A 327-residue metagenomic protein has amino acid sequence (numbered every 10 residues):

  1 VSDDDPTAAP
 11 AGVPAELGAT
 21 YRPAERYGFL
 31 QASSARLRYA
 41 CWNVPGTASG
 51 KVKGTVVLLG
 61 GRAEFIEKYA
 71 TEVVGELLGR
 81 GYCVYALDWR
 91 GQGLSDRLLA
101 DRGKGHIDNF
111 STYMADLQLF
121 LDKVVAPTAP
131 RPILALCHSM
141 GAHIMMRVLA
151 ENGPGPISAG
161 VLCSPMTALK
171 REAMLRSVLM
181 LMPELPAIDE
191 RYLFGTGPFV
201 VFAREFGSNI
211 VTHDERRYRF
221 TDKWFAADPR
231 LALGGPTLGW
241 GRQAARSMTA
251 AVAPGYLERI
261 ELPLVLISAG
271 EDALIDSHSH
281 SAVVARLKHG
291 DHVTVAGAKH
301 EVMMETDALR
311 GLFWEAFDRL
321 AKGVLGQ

Functional and structural regions predicted by a protein language model:
V1-Q31, L37-P45: An N-terminal hydrophobic leader/cap segment in hydrolases
V44-R90, D96-A100: Short, surface-exposed "cap/lid" segments of acyl-processing enzymes
G105-V125: Alpha/beta-hydrolase active-site loop
M140, I144-A232: Alpha/beta-hydrolase-fold enzymes
I260, L266-S268: Short beta-strand/loop motif that positions the catalytic acidic residue of the alpha/beta-hydrolase fold
L262, D276-A285: Short alpha-helix in the alpha/beta-hydrolase fold that links the catalytic acid
E271-I275: Acidic catalytic loop of the alpha/beta-hydrolase fold
D291, A296-Q327: Catalytic active-site module of serine/aspartate enzymes centered on a nucleophile-bearing elbow/loop
